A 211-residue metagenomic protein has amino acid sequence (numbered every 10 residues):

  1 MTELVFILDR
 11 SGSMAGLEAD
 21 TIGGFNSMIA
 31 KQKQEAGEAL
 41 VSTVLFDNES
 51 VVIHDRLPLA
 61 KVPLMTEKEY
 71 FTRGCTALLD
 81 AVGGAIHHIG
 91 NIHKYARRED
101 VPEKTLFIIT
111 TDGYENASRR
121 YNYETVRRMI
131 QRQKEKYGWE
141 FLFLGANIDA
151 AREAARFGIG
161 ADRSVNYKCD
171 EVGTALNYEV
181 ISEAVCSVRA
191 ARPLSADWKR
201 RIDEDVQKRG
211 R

Functional and structural regions predicted by a protein language model:
M1-R211: Acidic, low-complexity intrinsically disordered regions
